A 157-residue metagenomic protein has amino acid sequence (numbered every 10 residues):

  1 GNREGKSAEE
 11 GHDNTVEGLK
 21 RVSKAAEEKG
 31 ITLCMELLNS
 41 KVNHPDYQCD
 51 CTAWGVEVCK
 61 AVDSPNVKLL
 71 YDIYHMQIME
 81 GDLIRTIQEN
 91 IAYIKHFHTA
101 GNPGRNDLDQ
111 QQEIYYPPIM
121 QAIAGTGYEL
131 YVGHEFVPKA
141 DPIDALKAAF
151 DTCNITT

Functional and structural regions predicted by a protein language model:
G1-K68, I78: Active-site acidic/histidine proton-transfer and metal-coordination neighborhood in alpha/beta enzyme cores
T32, C49-Y71, H75-T157: Histidine-acidic metal/acid-base catalytic patches
